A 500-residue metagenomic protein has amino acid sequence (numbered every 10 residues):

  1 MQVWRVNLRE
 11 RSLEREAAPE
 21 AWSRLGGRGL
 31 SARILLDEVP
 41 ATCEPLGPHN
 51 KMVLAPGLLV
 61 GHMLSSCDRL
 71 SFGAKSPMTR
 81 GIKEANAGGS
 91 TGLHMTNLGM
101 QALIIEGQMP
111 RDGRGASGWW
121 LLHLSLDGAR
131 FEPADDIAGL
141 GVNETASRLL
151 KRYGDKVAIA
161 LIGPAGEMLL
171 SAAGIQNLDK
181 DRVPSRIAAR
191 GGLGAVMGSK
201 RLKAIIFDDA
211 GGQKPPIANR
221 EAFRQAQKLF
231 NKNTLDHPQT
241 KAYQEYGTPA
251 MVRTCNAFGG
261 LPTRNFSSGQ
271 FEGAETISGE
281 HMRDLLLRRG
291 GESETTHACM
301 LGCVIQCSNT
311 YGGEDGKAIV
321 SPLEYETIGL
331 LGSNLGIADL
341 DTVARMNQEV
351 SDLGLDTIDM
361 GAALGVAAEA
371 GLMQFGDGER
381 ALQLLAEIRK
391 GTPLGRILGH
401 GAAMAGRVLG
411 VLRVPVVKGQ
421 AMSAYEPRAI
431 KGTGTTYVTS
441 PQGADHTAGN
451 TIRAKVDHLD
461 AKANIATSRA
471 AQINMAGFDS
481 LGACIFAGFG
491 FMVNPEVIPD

Functional and structural regions predicted by a protein language model:
M1-G194, S199-K214, R220-Q239, V252-A274: Protein-protein interaction/assembly regions in multi-subunit complexes
L13, L150, V157-I159, P164-D500: Extended C-terminal regions of large enzymes
